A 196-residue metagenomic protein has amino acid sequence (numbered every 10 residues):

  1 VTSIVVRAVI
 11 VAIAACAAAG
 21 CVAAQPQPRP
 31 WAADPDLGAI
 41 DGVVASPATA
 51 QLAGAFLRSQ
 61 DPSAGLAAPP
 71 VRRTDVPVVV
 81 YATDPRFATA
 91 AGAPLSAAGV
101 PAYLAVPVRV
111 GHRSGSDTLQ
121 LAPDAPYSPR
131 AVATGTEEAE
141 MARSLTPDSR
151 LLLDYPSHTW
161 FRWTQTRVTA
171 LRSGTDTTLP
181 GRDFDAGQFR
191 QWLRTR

Functional and structural regions predicted by a protein language model:
T2-A8, A18-D34: C-terminal region of N-terminal signal peptides and the immediate post-cleavage residues of exported proteins
Q27-R196: Soluble mature domains adjacent to a membrane tether on cell-surface and organelle-surface proteins
